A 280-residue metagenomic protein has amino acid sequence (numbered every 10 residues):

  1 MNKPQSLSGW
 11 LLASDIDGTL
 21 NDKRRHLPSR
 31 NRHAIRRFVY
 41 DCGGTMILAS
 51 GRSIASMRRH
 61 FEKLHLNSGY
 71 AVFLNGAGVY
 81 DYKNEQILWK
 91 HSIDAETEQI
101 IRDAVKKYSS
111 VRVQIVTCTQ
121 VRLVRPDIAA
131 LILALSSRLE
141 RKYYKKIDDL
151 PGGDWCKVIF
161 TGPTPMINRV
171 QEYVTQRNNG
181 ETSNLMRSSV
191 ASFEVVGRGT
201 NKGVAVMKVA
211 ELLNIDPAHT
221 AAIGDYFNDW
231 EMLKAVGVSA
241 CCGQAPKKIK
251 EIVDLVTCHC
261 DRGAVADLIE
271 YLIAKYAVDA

Functional and structural regions predicted by a protein language model:
N2-D41: N-terminal glycine-/serine-/threonine-rich phosphate-binding loop
N2-L11, L27-P28, E194-A280: Mg2+-dependent phosphoryl-transfer enzymes with acidic/Ser/Thr/Gly-rich catalytic loops
I16, R52, G224-Y226: Active-site metal-binding loops of divalent metal-dependent hydrolases
S29-A130: Active-site phosphate-binding/coordination module
C42-I47, N67-G69, K157, A218-H219 (+1 more regions): Short active-site oxyanion
M57-F61, V170, V174, I249 (+1 more regions): Hydrophobic packing residues within well-ordered alpha-helices of enzyme cores
L64-N67, N75, E181, A235-V236 (+1 more regions): Short, structured coil segments at secondary-structure junctions
A104, Y108-I223, F227-A235: Conserved acidic, metal-coordinating active-site core of Asp-based, Mg2+-dependent phosphoryl-transfer enzymes
